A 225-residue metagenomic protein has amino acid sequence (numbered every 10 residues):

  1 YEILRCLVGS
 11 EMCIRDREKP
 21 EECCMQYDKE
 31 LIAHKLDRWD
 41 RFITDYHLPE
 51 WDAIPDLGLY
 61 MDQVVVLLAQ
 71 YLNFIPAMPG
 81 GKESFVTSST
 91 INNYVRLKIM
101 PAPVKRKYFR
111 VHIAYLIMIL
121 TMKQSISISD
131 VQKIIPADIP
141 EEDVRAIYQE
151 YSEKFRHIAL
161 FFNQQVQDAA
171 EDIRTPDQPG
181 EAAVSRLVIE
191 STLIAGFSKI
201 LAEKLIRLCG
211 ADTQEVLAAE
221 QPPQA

Functional and structural regions predicted by a protein language model:
Y1, Y94, Y108, Y148-Y151: Aromatic side chains
Y1-D16: Single conserved hydrophobic/aromatic residue that forms the stacking wall/gate of nucleotide- or nucleobase-binding
L4, Y60, S198: Hydrophobic (often cysteine-bearing) scaffold residues that line and stabilize catalytic clefts of nucleotide/cofactor
R17, M25, E220-P223: Intrinsically disordered, low-complexity regions enriched in polar/acidic and amide residues
E18-C24, G210, Q214: Cell-surface/extracellular proteins and modules involved in cell-wall/glycan interaction or trafficking/anchoring
P20-D138: Basic helix-turn-helix/winged-helix DNA-binding cores and closely related short helical interaction motifs
I134-A225: Intrinsically disordered, low-complexity, charge-dense segments enriched in Lys/Arg and Glu/Asp interspersed
